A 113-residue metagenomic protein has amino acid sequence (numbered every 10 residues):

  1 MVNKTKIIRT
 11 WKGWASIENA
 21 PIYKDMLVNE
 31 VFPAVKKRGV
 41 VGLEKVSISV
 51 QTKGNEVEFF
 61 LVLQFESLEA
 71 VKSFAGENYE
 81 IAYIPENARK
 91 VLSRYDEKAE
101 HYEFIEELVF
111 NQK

Functional and structural regions predicted by a protein language model:
M1-N3, G42-F60, Y83-K113: Glycine-rich beta-strand-turn "strand-cap" elements at beta-sheet edges
K4-K24: Short, charge-rich amphipathic segments
I7-W14, K45-Y79: Short, well-ordered beta-strand segments in beta-rich or mixed alpha/beta enzyme and ligand-binding folds
N19-K45, Y83-N87: Short amphipathic alpha-helical segments
P21-Y23, V71-S73, V109: Short acidic, gly/pro-rich beta-turn/loop elements at beta-sheet edges and active-site/ligand-binding grooves
